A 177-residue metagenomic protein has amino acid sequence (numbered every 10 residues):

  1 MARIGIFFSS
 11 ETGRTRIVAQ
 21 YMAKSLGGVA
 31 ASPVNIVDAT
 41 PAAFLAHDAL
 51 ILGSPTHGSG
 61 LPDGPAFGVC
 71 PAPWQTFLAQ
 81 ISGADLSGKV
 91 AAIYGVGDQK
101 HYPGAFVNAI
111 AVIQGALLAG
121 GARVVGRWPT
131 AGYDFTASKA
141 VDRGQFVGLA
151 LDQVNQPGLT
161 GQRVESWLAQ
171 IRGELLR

Functional and structural regions predicted by a protein language model:
R3, I17, S25, V29-S32 (+1 more regions): FMN-binding flavodoxin-like domain, especially the glycine-rich phosphate-binding loop
S9-G13: Short polar catalytic/cofactor-binding loops
V29-P41: A short, well-structured beta->alpha microelement
A39-A49: TIR-domain catalytic/interaction hotspot
